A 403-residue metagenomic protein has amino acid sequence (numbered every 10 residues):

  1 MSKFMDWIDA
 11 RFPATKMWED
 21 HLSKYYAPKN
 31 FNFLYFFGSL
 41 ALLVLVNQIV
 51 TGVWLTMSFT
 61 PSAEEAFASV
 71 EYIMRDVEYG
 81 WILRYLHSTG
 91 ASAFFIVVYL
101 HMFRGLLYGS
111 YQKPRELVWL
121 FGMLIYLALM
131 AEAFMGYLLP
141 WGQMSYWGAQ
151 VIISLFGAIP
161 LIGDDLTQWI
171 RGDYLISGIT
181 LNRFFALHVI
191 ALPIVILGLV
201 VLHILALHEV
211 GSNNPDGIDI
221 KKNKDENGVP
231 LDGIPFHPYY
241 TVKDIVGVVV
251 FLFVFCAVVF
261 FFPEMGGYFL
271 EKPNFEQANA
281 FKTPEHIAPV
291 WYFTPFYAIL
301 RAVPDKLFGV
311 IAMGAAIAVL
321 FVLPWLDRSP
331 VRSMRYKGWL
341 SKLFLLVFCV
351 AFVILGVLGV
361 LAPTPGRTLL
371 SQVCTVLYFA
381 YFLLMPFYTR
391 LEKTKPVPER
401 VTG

Functional and structural regions predicted by a protein language model:
M1-A93, V97-G403: Membrane-embedded and interfacial regions of multi-pass energy-transducing membrane proteins
